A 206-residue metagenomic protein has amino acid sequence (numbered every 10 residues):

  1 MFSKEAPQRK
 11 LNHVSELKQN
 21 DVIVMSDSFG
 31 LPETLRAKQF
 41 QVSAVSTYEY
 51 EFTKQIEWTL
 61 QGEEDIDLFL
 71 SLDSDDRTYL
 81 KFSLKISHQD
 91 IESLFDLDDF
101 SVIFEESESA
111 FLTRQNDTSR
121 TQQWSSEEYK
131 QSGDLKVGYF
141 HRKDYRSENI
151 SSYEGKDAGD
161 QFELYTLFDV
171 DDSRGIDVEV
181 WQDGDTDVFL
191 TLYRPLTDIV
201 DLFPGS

Functional and structural regions predicted by a protein language model:
M1-S206: Mixed-charge, low-complexity intrinsically disordered regions
